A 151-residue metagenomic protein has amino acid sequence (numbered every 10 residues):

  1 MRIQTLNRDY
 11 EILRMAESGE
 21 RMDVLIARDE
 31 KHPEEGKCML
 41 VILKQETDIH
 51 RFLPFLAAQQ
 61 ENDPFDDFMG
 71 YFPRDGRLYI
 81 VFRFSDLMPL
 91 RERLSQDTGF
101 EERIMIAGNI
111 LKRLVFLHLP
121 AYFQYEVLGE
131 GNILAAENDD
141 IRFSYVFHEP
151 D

Functional and structural regions predicted by a protein language model:
R2-D63: ATP-binding glycine-rich loop module of kinase domains
I26, V81-R83: Short, well-ordered beta-strand micro-motif
P64, I80, I141-S144: Protein kinase-like catalytic core scaffold
D67-L78: Short beta-strand micro-motifs within the conserved protein kinase catalytic domain, predominantly in the N-lobe
G70, M105-A107, L114-E149: Catalytic-loop of the protein kinase fold
D75, M88-P89, P150: Feature marks short, surface-exposed loop/turn motifs that line or immediately flank catalytic pockets and channel
F84-L94: Structural motif in protein kinase domains
R93-N109: Activation segment of protein kinase catalytic domains, centered on the conserved DFG
